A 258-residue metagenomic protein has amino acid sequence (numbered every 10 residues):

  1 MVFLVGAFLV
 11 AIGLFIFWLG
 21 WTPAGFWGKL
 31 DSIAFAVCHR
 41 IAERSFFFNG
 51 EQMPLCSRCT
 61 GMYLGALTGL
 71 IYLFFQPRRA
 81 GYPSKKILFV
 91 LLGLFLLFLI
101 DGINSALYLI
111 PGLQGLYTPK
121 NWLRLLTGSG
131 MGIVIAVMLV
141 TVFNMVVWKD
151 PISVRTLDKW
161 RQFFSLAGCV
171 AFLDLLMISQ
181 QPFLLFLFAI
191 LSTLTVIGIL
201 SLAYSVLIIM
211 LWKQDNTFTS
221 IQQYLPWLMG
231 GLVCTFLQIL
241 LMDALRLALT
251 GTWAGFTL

Functional and structural regions predicted by a protein language model:
M1-A24, F48, L70, F74: Polybasic, low-complexity association/targeting segments
V5-F15, Q223-L249: Final/C-terminal transmembrane alpha-helix of multipass membrane proteins
L9-G20, K85-L109, S165-A171: Small-polar-interrupted transmembrane alpha-helices in polytopic inner-membrane proteins
P23-L55: Extracytosolic (periplasmic/ER-lumenal) interhelical loops and adjacent juxtamembrane/interface segments of multi-pass
R44-R58, G115-M131, L191-L194: Short aromatic-rich membrane-water interface segments that cap or initiate transmembrane helices in multi-pass membrane
G61-L73, R124-M145, T195-L211, T235-F236: Hydrophobic cores of alpha-helical transmembrane segments in multi-pass inner/ER membrane proteins, independent
F75-K86, V147-T156, Q214-Q223: Membrane-interface helix-boundary motifs at transmembrane edges
I103-L113, L173-L187, L241-T250: Juxtamembrane "helix-exit" motif on the non-cytosolic side of transmembrane helices
